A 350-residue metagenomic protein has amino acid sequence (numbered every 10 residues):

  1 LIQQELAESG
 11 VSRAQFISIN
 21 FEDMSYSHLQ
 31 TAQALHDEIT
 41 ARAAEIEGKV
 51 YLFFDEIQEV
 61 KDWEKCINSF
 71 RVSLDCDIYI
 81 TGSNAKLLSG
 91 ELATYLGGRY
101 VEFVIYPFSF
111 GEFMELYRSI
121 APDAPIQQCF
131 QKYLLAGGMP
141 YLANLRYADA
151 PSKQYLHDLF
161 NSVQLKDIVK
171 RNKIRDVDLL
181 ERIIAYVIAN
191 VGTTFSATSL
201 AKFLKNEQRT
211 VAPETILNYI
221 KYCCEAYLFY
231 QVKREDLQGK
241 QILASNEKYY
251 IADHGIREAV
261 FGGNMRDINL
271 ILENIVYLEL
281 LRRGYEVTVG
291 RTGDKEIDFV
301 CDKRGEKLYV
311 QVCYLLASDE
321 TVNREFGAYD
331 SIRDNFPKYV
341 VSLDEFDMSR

Functional and structural regions predicted by a protein language model:
L1-R13: P-loop NTPase Walker A phosphate-binding motif
I17-V50: Short glycine-rich substrate-engagement loop in P-loop NTPases that contacts/grips substrate
A44-W63: Conserved P-loop NTPase "ATPase switch" module shared by AAA+ and STAND
F53, D77-S83, V104: Structural recognition of the conserved hydrophobic beta-strand(s) that form the central parallel beta-sheet of P-loop
Q58, E64-I80, A93-Y95: Conserved catalytic/switch belt of AAA+ P-loop NTPases
S83-A85, G90-T194: Interdomain motor-coupling "hinge/lid" segment immediately C-terminal to the ATP-binding subdomain of NTP-driven enzymes
Y147-E306: Accessory nucleic acid-recognition modules appended to NTPase machines
G290, Y314-R350: Catalytic cores of nucleic-acid endonucleases
